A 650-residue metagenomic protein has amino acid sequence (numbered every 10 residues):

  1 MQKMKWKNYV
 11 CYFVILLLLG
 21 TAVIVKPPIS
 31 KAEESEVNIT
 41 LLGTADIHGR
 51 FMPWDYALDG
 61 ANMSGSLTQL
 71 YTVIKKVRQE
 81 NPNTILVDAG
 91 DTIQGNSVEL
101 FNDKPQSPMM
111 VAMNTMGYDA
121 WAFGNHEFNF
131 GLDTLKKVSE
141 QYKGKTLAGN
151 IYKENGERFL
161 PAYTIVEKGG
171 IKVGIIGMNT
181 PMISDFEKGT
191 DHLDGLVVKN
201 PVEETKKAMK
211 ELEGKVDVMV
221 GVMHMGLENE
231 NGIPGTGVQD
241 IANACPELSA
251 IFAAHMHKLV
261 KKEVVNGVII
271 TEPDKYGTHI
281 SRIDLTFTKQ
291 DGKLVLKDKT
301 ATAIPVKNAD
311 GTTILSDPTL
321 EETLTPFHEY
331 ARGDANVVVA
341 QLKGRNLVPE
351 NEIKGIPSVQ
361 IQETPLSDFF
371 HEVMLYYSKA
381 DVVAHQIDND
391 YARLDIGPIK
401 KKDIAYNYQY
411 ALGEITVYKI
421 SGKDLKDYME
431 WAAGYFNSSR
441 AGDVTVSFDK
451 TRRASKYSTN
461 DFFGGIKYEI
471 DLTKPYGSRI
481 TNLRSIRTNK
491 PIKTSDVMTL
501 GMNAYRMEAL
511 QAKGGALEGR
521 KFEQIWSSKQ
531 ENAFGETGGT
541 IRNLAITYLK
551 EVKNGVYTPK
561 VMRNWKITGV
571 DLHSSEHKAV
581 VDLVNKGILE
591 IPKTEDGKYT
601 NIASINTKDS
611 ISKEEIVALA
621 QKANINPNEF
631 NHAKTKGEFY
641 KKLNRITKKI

Functional and structural regions predicted by a protein language model:
Q2-F13: Bacterial N-terminal signal peptides that target proteins for export
Y12-A22: Bacterial N-terminal signal peptides
L18, G117, K215, P246-E247 (+4 more regions): Short, well-ordered loop/turn elements at secondary-structure boundaries
T21-S35: Sec-dependent signal peptide cleavage junction
E33-T312, I361-V373: Acidic, metal/ion-coordinating pockets
S35-N38, R50-G60, S64-V73, Q79 (+3 more regions): Catalytic centers of hydrolytic enzymes
